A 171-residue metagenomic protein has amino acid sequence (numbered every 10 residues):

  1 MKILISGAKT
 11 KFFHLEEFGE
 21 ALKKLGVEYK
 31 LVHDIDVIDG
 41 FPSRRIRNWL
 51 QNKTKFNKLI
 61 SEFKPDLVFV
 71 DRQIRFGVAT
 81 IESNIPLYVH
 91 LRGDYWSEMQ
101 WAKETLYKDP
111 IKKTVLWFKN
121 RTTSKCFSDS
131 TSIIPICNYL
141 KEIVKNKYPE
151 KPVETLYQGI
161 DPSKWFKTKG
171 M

Functional and structural regions predicted by a protein language model:
M1-D36: N-terminal subdomain of nucleotide-sugar transferases
L4, N57-R75, T80: Short N-terminal targeting/anchoring amphipathic segment
F12-L15, F76-T80, K141: Short, well-ordered alpha-helical microsegments
V32-L59, L106-K112: A short, charged, and often flexible helix/loop element on the N-terminal side of the glycosyltransferase catalytic
V37-P42, V89-R121, S163: Acceptor-binding helix/loop patch of EC 2.4 sugar-transfer enzymes, predominantly nucleotide-sugar-dependent
T54, K58, K112-I133: Membrane-proximal helix-turn-helix segments that form the acceptor-binding/catalytic region of lipid-linked
Y139, G159: Carbohydrate-associated surface elements
F166-M171: A short helix/loop element that forms part of the nucleotide-sugar donor recognition site in Leloir-type
